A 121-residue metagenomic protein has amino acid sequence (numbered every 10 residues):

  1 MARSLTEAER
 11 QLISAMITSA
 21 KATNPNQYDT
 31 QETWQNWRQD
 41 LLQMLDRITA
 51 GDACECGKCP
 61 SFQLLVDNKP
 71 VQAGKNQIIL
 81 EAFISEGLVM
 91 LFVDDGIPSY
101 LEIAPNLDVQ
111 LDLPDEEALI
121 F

Functional and structural regions predicted by a protein language model:
M1-I79, L113-F121: N-terminal domain-onset segments
L80-F121: Short, compact, well-ordered microdomains
